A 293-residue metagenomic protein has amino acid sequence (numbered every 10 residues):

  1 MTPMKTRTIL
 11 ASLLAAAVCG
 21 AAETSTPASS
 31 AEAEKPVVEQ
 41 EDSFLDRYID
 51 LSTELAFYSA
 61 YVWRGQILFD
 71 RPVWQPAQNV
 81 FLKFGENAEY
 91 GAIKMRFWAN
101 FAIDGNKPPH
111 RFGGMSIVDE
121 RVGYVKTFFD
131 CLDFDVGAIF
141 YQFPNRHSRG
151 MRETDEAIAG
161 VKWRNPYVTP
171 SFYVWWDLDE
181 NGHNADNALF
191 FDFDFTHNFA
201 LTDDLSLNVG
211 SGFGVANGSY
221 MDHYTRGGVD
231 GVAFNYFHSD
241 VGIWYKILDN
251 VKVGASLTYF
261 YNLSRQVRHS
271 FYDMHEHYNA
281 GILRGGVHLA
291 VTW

Functional and structural regions predicted by a protein language model:
M1-D50: Cleavable N-terminal export/targeting peptides
V37-D50, K83-K94, F112, T127-D133 (+5 more regions): Short loop/turn motifs that connect adjacent beta-strands in outer-membrane beta-barrel proteins
R47-I49, D70-P76, G114-V118, M151-A157 (+3 more regions): Residues that define the transmembrane beta-barrel architecture of outer-membrane proteins
L51-L55, Y90-F97, E120, F134-V136 (+7 more regions): Transmembrane beta-strands of outer-membrane beta-barrel proteins
F57-W63, L82, F97-G105, K126 (+7 more regions): Transmembrane beta-strands of outer-membrane beta-barrel pores
A60-P76, I103-G113, D230-V232, R265-S270 (+1 more regions): Surface-exposed strand-loop-strand hairpins of Gram-negative outer-membrane beta-barrel proteins
F97-D192, H275-H277: Outer-membrane pore/translocation modules
S239-W293: Predominantly the C-terminal beta-signal and adjacent terminal strand-loop region of outer-membrane beta-barrel
